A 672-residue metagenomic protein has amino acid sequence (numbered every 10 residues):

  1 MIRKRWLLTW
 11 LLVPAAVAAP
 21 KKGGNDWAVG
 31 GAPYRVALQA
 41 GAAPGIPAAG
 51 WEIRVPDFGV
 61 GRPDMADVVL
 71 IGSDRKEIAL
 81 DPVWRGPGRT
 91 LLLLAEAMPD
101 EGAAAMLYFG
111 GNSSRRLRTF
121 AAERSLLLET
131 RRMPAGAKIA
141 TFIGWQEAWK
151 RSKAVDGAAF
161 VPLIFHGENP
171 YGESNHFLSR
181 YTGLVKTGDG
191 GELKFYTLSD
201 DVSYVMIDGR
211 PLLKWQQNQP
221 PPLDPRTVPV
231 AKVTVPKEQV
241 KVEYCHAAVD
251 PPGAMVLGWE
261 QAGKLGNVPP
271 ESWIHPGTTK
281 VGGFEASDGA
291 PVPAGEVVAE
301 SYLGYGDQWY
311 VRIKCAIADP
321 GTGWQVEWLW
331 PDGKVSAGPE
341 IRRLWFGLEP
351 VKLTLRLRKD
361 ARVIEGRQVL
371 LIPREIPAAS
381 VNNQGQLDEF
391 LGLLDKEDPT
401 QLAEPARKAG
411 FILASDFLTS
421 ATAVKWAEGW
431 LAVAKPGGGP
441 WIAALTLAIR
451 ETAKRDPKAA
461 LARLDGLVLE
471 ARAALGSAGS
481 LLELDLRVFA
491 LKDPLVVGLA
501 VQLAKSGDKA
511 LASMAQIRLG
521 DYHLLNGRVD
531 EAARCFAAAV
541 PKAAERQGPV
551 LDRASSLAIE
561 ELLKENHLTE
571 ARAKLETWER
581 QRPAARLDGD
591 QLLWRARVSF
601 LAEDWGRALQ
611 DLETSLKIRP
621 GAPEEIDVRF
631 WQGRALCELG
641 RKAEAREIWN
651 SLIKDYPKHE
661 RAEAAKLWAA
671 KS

Functional and structural regions predicted by a protein language model:
A19-L127: Alpha-mannosidase-like glycoside hydrolase catalytic domains involved in N-glycan trimming, generalizing to other
A121-G306, A361-E375, G385: Acidic/polar, compositionally biased interaction segments
D319-E327: Solvent-exposed loop segments of extracellular immunoglobulin-like
E327-R343: Surface-exposed, flexible coil segments in extracellular/virion-facing regions
E340-L353: Solvent-exposed segments in extracellular or luminal domains encompassing
K396-P405, D416-S420, V433-W441, L469-G479 (+5 more regions): Short solvent-exposed coil/turn linkers within tandem alpha-helical repeat scaffolds
A409, T446-L447, L482, R518 (+4 more regions): "A position-specific structural signal for the A-helix of alpha-solenoid helical repeats
